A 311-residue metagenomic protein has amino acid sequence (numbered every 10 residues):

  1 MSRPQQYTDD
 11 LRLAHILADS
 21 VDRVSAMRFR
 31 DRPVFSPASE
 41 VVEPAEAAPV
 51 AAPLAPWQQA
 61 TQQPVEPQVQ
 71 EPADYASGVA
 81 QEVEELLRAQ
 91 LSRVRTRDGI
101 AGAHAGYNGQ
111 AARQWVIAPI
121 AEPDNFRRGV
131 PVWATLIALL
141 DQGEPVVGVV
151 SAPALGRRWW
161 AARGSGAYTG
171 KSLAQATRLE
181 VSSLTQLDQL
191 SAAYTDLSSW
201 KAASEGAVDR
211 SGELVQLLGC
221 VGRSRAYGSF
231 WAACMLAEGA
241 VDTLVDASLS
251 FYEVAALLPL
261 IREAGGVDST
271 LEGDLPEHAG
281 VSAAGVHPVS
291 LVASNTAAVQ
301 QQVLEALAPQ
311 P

Functional and structural regions predicted by a protein language model:
M1-I120, A308: N-terminal subdomain of lithium-sensitive/metallo-dependent phosphomonoesterases centered on the IMPase/IPPase/PAP
M1-I16, A47, A52, G212-Q216 (+1 more regions): Oxyanion/phosphate-interacting regions
V21, S25-R28, L91, P123 (+5 more regions): Residue-level signal for inorganic ion chemistry
R93, A101, N108-G166, P259-R262: Active-site-adjacent structural elements in enzyme catalytic cores
R97-G99, R223, D242, V267: Residue-level detector of anion-binding/catalytic polar loops
G99, V147, S191, D242-T243: Short, Asp-centered acidic motifs that coordinate Mg2+ and/or phosphate in catalytic or ligand-binding sites
A103, Y227-S229, L271: Conserved beta-strand termini and adjacent loop/short-helix elements that scaffold enzyme active sites in alpha/beta
A138-A233, V281-P311: Acidic beta-strand-loop-alpha-helix segment within the catalytic core of divalent metal-dependent phosphate-processing
